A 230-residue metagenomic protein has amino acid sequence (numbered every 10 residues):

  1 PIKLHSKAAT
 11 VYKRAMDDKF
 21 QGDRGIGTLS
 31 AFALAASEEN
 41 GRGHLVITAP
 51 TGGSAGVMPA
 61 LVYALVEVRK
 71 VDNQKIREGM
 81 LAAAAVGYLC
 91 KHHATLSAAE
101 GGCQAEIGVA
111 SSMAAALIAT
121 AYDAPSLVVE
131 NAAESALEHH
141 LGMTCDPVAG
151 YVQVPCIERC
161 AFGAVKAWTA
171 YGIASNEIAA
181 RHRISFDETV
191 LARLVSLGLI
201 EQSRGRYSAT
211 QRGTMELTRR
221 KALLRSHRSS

Functional and structural regions predicted by a protein language model:
P1-H5, G43-A49, N73-K75, H93-L96 (+3 more regions): Flexible, glycine/charged-enriched surface loops at secondary-structure junctions
P1-Y88, T95-A98, G102, R212: Accessory "access/gating" subregions that flank catalytic or transport cores
A33-A36, V57-V66, A83-V86, S111-Y122 (+1 more regions): Buried hydrophobic packing segments
G52, G56, E106-V109, F162: Aromatic- and histidine-enriched alpha-helix N-cap/loop-to-helix transition segments that scaffold the rims
D72-G79, Y88-S135, C145: Active-site-proximal binding-pocket segments
S111, I118-T218, A222-L223, R228: Functionally critical mobile loop/hinge segments
